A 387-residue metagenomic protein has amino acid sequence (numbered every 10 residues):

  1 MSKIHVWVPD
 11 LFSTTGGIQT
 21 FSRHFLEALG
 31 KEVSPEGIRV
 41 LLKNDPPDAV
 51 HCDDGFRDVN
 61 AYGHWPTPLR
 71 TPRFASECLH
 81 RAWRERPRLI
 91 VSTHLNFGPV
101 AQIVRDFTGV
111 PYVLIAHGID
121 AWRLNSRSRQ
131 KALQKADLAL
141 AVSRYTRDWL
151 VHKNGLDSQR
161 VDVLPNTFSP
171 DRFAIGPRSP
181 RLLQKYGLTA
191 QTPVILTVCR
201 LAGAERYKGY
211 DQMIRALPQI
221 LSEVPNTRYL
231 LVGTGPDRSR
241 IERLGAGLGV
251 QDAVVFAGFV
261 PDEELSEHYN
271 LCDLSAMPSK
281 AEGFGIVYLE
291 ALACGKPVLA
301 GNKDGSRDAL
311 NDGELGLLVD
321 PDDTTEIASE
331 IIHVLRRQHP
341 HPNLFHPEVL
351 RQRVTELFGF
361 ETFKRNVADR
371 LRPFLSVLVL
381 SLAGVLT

Functional and structural regions predicted by a protein language model:
W7, T189-K208, I214-L217: Conserved donor-binding/catalytic core segment of Leloir-type glycosyltransferases
S92-G98: Short His-centered aromatic/hydrophobic patch
Y145, T167: Carbohydrate-associated surface elements
S239-V260: Nucleotide-activated donor-binding/catalytic signature segment of Leloir-type glycosyltransferases, i.e., the conserved
F259-V260, E267-C272: Short alpha-helical donor nucleotide-sugar binding micro-motif in glycosyltransferases
K280: Aromatic "clamp/platform" in nucleotide-sugar-dependent glycosyltransferases that forms part of the donor/acceptor
P297-A300: Short hydrophobic beta-strand element within catalytic cores of glycosyltransferases and related nucleotide-activated
N311-G313, L317-T324, H333-H339: Conserved acidic donor-binding segment of nucleotide-sugar-dependent glycosyltransferases
